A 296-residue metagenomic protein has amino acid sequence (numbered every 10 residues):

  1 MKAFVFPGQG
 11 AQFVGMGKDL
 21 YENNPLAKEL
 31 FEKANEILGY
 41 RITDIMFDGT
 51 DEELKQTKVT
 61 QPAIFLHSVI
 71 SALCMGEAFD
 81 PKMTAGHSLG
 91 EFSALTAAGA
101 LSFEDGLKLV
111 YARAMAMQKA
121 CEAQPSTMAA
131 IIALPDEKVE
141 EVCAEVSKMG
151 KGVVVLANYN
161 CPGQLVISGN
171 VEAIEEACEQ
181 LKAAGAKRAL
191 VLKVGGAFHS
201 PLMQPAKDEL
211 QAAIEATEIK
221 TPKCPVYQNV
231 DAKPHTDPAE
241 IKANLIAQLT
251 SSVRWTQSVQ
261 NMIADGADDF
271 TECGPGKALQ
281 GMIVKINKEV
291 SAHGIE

Functional and structural regions predicted by a protein language model:
M1-V139, L192, D269-E296: FabD-like malonyl-/acyl-CoA
Q9-A11, L38, A98-T250: Alpha/beta catalytic cores of group-transfer enzymes, especially the acyltransferase/condensing modules of polyketide
T60-P62, A197, S252: Glycine-rich phosphate/pyrophosphate-binding beta-alpha loops
G76, K182, I263-G266: Non-catalytic positions within long, well-ordered alpha-helices that form the structural scaffold/packing of enzyme
A173-I174, A213, G266, E289-H293: NAD(P)-dependent dehydrogenase/reductase Rossmann-like domain
S251-A267: A short, acidic, amphipathic alpha-helical segment used as a generic capping/interface helix at domain edges
